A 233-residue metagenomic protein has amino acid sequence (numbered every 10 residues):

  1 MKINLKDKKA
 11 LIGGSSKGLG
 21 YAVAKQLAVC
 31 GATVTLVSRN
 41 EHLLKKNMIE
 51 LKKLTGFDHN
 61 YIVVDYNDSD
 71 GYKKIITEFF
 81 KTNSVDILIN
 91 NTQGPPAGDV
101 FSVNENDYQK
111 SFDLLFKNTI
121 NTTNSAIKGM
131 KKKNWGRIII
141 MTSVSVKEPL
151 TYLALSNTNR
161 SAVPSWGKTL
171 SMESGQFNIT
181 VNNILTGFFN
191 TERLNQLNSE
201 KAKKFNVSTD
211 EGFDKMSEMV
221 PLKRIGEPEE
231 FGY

Functional and structural regions predicted by a protein language model:
K9, G14-G18: Conserved glycine-rich cofactor-binding loop
C30-N47: Conserved glycine-rich Rossmann-like NAD(P)H-binding loop of the short-chain dehydrogenase/reductase
D99-F112, M216: Substrate-binding pocket helix/loop in short-chain dehydrogenase/reductase
F101, E148-A154, Q176-F177, K223: Active-site loop immediately N-terminal to the catalytic Tyr-X3-Lys motif of short-chain dehydrogenase/reductase
T123, N159-R160, G167: Active-site helix of classical SDR
K128, M172-E173: Alpha-helical segment proximal to the catalytic Tyr-Lys
Q176, N183, V207-Y233: C-terminal helical subdomain
